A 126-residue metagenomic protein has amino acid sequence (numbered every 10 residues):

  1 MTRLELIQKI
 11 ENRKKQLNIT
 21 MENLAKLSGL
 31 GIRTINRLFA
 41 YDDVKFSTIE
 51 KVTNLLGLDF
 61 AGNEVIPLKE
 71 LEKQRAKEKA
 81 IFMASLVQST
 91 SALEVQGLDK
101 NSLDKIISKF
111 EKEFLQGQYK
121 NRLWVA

Functional and structural regions predicted by a protein language model:
M1-Q16: A short, Lys/Arg-rich alpha-helix, primarily the initiator
I7, N36-R37, F46, E50: Key DNA-contacting residues within the recognition helix of helix-turn-helix
K15, K26, N54: Alpha-helical residues within the helix-turn-helix
T20-A25: Short alpha-helical "recognition helix" segments of helix-turn-helix
K26-V44: Recognition helix of helix-turn-helix/homeodomain-like DNA-binding domains that insert into the DNA major groove
F46-N63: DNA major-groove recognition helix of helix-turn-helix/homeodomain DNA-binding modules
E64-L115: Short, charged recognition helix plus adjacent turn of helix-turn-helix-like nucleic-acid-binding domains
E113-A126: Short acidic DE-rich linear segments
